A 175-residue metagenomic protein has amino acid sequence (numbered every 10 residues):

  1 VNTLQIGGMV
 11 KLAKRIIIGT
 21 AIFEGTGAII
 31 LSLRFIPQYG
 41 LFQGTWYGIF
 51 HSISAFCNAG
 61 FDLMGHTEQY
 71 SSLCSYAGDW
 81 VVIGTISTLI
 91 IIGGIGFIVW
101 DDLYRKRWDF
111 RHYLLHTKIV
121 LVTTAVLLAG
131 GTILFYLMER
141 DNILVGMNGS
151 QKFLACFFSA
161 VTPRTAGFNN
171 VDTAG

Functional and structural regions predicted by a protein language model:
V1-G175: Membrane-proximal intracellular helices of multi-pass ion channels
